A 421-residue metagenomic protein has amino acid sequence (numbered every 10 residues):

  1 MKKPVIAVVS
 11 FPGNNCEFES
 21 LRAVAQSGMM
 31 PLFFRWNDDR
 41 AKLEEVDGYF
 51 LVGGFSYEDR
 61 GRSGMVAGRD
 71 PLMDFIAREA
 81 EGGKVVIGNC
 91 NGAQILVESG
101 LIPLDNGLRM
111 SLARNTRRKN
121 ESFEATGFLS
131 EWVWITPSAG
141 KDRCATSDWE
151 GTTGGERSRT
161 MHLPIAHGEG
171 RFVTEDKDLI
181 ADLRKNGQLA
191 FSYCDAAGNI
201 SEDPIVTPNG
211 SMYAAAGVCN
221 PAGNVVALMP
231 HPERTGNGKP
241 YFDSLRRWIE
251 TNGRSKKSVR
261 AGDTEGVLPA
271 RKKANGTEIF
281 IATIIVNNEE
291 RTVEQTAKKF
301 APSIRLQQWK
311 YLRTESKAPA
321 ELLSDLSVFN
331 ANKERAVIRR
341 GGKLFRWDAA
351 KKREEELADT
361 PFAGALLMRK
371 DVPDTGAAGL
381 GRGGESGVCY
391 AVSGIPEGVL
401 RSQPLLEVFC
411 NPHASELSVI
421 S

Functional and structural regions predicted by a protein language model:
M1-P103, E121-A125, L129, M212 (+1 more regions): N-terminal beta1-alpha1 cap of cysteine-dependent amidohydrolase-like domains
K2-A7, M29, E131-V133, R159-M161 (+7 more regions): Structural beta-strand/beta-sheet cores of well-ordered domains, especially the beta-sheet scaffolds that support
C16, S20, L72, G92 (+10 more regions): General structural feature for long, well-ordered alpha-helical segments within catalytic domains of soluble enzymes
F34-W36, C194, G341: Conserved beta-strand termini and adjacent loop/short-helix elements that scaffold enzyme active sites in alpha/beta
D39, S258-S421: Core nucleic-acid recognition elements
P103-R114: A short alpha->loop->secondary-structure connector
A113-K272: Amide-donor transfer/coupling interface in amidating biosynthetic enzymes
